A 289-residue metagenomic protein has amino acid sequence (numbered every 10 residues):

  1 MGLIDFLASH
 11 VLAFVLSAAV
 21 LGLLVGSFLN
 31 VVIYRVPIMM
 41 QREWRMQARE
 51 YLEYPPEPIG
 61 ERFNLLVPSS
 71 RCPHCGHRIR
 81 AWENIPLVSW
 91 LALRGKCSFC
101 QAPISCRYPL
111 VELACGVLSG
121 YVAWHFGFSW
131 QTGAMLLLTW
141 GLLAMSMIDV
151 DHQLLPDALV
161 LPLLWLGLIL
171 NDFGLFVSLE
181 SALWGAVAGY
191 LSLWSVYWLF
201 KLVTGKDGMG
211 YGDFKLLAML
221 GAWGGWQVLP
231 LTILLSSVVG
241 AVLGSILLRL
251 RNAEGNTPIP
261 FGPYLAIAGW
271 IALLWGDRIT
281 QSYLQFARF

Functional and structural regions predicted by a protein language model:
M1-P56: Long, highly hydrophobic alpha-helical transmembrane signal-anchor segments
G2-L24, S119, A123, L168-L175 (+1 more regions): Hydrophobic alpha-helical transmembrane segments
D5-F6, A18, Q131-V239, Q281-F289: Functional transmembrane core segments of multi-pass inner-membrane proteins
V25, L29, I33, L118 (+8 more regions): Alpha-helical membrane-inserting segments
N30-R35, R94-A102, L142-H152, S195-D207 (+1 more regions): C-terminal ends of transmembrane helices
R35-R107, F261: Membrane-proximal soluble regions of multi-pass membrane proteins
S105-L113, D157: Select subsegments of transmembrane alpha-helices in polytopic membrane proteins, especially boundary-proximal
Y211-G212, S245-I271: Interfacial loop-to-transmembrane junctions
